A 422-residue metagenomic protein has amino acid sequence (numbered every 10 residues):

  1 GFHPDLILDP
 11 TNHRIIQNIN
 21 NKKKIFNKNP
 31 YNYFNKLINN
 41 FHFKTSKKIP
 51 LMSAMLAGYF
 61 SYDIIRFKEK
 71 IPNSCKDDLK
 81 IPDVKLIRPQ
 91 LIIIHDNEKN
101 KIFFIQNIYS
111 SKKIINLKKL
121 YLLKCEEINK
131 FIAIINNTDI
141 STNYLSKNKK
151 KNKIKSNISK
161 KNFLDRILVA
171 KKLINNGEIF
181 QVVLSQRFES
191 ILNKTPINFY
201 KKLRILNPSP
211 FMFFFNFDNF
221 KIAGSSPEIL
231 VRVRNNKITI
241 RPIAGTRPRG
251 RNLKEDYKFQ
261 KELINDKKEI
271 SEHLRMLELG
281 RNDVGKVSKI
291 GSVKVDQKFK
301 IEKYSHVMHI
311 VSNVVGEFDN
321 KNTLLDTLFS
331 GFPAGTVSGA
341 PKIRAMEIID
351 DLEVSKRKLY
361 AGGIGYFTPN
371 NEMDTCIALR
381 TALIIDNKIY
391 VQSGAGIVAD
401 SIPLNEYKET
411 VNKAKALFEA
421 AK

Functional and structural regions predicted by a protein language model:
G1-K422: Extended alpha-helical targeting/anchoring segments, especially N-terminal organellar/secretory targeting helices
